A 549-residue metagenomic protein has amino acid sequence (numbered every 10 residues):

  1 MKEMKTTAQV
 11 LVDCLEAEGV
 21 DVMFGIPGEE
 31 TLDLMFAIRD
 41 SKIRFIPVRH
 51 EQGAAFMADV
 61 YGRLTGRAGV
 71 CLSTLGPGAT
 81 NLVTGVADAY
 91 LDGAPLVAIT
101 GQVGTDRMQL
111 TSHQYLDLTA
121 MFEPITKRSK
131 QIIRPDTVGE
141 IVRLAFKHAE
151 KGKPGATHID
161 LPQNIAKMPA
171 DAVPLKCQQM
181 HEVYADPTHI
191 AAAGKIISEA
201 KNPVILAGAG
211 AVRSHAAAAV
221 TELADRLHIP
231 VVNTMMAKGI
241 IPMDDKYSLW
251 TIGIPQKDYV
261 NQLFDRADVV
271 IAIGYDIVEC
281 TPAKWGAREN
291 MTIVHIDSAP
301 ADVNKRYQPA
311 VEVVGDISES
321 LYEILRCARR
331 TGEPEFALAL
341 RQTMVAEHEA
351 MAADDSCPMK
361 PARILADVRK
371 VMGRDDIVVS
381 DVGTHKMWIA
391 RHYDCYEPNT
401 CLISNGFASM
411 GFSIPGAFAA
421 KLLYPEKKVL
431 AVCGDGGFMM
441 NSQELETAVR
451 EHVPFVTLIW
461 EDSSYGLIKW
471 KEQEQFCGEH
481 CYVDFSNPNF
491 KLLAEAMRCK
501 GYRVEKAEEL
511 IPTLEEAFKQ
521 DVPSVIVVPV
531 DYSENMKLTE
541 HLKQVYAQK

Functional and structural regions predicted by a protein language model:
M1-A328, D367, V371-I377, P454-T457 (+3 more regions): N-terminal alpha/beta PP-like core and its mobile active-site loop of ThDP/TPP-dependent enzymes
K2, K195, E289-K386, L492 (+2 more regions): Phosphate/pyrophosphate-binding active-site segments
L11, E16, T31-M35, Q342-A420 (+1 more regions): Active-site diphosphate/adenylate-binding microenvironment
E30, G53, H215, M359-K360 (+2 more regions): A generic structural signal for residues located within well-ordered alpha-helices of large catalytic or ligand-binding
Y61, F336-D354, A420, V456-L458 (+1 more regions): Charged, low-complexity, helix-prone segments enriched in Lys/Glu/Asp/Gln
I99, R107-Q114, V303-R306, E312-V314 (+2 more regions): Thiamine diphosphate
V183, D354, P358, H480-V483: Short, surface-exposed loop/turn motifs that are enriched in glycine and acidic residues and include a nearby proline
A224, G253, F264, P361 (+2 more regions): Active-site-proximal structural scaffolding
